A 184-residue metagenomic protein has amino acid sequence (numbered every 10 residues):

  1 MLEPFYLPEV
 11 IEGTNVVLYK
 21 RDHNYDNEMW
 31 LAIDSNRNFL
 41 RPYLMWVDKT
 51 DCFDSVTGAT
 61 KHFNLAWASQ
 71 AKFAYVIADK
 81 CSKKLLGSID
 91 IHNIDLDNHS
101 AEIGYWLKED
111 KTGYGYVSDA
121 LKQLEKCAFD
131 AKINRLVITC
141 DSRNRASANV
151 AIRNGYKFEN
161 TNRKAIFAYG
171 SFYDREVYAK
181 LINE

Functional and structural regions predicted by a protein language model:
M1-E28, A32-F39, A74-E184: Acyl-donor (CoA/ACP) binding surface of acyl/acetyltransferases
R21, A32, D48-S55, S69: Generic, well-ordered alpha-helical segments
D34-R37, D48, N64: Residue-level detector of secondary-structure transition/capping positions
R41-K61: Conserved GNAT-fold acetyl-CoA-binding loop/helix
Y43, Q70-F73: Short, polar/charged, Gly/Pro-enriched helix-capping and turn/loop motifs at alpha-helix termini and inter-helix linkers
L65-A71, Y156: Short loop/turn motifs at secondary-structure junctions and domain boundaries
